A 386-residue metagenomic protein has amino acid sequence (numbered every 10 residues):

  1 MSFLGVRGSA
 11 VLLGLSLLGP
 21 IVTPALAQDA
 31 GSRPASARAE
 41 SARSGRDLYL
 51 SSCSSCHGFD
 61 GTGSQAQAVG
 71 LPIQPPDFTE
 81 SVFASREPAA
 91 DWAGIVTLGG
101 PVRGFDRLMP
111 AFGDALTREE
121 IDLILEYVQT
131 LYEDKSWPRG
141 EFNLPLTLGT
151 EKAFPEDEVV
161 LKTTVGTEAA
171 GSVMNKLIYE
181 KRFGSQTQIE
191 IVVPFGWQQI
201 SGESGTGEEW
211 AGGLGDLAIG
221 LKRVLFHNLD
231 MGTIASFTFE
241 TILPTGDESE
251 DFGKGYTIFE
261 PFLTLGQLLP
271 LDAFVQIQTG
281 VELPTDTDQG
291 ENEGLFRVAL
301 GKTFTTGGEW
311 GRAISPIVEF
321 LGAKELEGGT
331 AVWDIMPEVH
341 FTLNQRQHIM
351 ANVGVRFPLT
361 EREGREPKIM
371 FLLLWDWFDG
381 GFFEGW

Functional and structural regions predicted by a protein language model:
M1-V6: N-terminal secretory signal peptides that target proteins for export/translocation
S9-P20: Bacterial N-terminal signal peptides
I21-A27: Sec/Tat signal peptide C-region and signal peptidase I cleavage site
Q28-L48: Electrostatic cytochrome c docking/interface patches
E40, R46-I73, L98-D106, L131-K135: Periplasmic/extracellular electron-transfer cofactor-ligation site, primarily the c-type cytochrome heme-c attachment
R46, G58-G94, F142-E151, P155-D157 (+2 more regions): Gly/Gly-Pro-rich "capping" loops immediately C-terminal to redox-active cysteine motifs in periplasmic/lumenal
G70-Q129: Extracytoplasmic electron-transfer domains, predominantly the class I c-type cytochrome c fold
E119, K135-W386: Transmembrane beta-barrel domains of Gram-negative outer membranes and organellar outer membranes
